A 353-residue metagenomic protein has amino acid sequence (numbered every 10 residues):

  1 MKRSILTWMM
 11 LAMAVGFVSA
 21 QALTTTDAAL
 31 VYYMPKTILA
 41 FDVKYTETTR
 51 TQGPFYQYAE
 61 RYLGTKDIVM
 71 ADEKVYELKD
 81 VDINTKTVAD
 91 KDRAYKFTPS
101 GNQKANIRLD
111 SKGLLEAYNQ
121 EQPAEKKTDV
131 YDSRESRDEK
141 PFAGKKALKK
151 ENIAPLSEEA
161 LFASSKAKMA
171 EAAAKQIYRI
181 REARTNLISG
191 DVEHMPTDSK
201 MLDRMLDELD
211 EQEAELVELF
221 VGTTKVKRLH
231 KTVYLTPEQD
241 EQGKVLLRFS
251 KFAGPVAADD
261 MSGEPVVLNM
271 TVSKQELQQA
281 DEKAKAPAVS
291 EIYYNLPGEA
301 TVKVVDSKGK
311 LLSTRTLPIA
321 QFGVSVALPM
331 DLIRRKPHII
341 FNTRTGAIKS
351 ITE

Functional and structural regions predicted by a protein language model:
M1-S4: Positively charged n-region of N-terminal signal peptides that target proteins for export
W8-G16: Bacterial N-terminal signal peptides
Q21-E353: N-terminal amphipathic/basic membrane-interacting segments and domains, especially the gasdermin N-terminal
